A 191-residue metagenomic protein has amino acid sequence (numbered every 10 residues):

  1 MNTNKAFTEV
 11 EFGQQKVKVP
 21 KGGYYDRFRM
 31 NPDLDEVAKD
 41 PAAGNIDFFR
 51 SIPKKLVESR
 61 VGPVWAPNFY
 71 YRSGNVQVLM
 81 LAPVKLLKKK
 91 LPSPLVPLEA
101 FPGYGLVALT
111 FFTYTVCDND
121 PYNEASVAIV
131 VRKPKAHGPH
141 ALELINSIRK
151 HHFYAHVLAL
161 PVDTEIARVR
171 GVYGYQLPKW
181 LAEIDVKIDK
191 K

Functional and structural regions predicted by a protein language model:
M1-N2, L87: Polar low-complexity intrinsically disordered regions
N2-F7, K21-A42, E58-V61, A100-K191: Short basic (Lys/Arg) and small-residue
G13-K18: N-terminal leader/presequence-like segments
K39-N45, I52-P53, S73-V76, L91-V96 (+1 more regions): Generic detector of short, locally flexible boundary/turn motifs and exposed helical patches
A43-P67: Short acidic N-proximal helix/loop "leader" segments that mark the beginning of a domain or an inter-domain linker
D47-I52, L81-P83, L98-G103, H156 (+1 more regions): N-terminal start-of-chain detector that recognizes signal peptides and the immediate post-cleavage beginning
R60-V107: N-terminal ordered "arm"
